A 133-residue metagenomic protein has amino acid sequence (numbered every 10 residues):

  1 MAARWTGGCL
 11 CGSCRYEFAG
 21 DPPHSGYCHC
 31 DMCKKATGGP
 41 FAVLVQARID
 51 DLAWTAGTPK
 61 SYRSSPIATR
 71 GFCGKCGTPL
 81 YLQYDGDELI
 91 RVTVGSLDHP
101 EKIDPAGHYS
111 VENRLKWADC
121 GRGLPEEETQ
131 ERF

Functional and structural regions predicted by a protein language model:
M1-F133: A short Gly-Trp-Pro
